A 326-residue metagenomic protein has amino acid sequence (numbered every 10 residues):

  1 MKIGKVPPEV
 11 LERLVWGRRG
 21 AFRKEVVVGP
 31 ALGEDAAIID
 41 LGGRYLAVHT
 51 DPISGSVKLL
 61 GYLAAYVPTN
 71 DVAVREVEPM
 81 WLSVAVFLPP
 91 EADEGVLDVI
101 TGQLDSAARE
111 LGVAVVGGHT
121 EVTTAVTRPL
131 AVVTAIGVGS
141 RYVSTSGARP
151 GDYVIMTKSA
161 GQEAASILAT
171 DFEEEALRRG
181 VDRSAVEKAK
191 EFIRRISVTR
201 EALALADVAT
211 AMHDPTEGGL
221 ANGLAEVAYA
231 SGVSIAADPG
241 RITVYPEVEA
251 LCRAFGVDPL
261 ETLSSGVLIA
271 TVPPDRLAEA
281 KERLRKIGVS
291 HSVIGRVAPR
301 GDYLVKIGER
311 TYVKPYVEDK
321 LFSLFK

Functional and structural regions predicted by a protein language model:
M1-K326: Helix-biased detector of long, well-ordered alpha-helical tracts
